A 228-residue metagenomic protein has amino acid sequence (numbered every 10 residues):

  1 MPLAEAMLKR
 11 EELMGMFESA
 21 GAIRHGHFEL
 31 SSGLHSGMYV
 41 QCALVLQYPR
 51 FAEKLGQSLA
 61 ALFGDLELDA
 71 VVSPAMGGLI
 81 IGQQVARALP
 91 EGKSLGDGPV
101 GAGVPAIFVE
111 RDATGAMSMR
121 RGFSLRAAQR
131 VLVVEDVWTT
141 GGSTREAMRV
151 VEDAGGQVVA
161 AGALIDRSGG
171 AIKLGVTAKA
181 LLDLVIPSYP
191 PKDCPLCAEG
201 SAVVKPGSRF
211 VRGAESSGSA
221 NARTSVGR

Functional and structural regions predicted by a protein language model:
M1-R228: PRPP-associated nucleotide enzymes
